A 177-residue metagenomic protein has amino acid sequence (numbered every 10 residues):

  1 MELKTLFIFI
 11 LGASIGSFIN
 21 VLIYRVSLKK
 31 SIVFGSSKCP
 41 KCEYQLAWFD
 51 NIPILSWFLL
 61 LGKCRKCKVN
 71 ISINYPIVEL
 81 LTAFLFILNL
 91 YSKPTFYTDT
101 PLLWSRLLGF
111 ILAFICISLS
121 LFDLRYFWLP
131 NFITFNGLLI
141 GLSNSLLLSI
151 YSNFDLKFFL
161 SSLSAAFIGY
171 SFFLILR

Functional and structural regions predicted by a protein language model:
M1-S27: Long, highly hydrophobic alpha-helical transmembrane signal-anchor segments
I8, T100, R106, I111-R177: Functional transmembrane core segments of multi-pass inner-membrane proteins
L11-N20, L61, Y126, R177: Functional transmembrane helices that embed catalytic/metal-coordinating motifs
I19, I23, L85, N89 (+3 more regions): Alpha-helical membrane-inserting segments
I19-N74: Membrane-proximal soluble regions of multi-pass membrane proteins
R25-V33, Y91-T98, L124, I150-F154: Transmembrane helix-loop junctions in multipass membrane proteins, especially transporters and channels
L60-L61, R65-F135: Long, charge-rich boundary regions
